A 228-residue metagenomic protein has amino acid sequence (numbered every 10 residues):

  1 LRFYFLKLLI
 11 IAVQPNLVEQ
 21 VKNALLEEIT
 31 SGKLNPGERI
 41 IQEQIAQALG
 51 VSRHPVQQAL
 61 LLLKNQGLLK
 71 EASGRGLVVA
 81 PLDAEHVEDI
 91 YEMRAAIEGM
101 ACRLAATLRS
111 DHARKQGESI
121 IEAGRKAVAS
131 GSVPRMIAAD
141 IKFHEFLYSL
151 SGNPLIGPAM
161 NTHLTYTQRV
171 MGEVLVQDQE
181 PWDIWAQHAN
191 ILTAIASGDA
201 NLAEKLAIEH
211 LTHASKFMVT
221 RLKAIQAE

Functional and structural regions predicted by a protein language model:
L1-T107, H112, V219-E228: Short linear motifs at protein or domain termini
N16, R114-K115, Q179-W182: Short helix-capping and inter-helix turn/linker motifs at the boundaries of alpha-helical repeat units
A46, A80, G157, V176 (+1 more regions): Nucleotide phosphate-binding site architecture
A48, Q179-E228: C-terminal regulatory/effector modules of DNA-binding transcriptional regulators
K64-K70, H163-T165, Q179-W182: Mobile beta-alpha loop/short-helix "lid" or hinge segments that flank ligand
G74, I97, S119, D183-A186: Alpha-helix N-cap/N′ positions at the starts of helices
D83-A84, V170-V174: Short alpha-helical transmembrane interface motifs in multi-pass membrane proteins
I90, T107, D111-G172, A186-A194 (+1 more regions): Conserved amphipathic alpha-helical segments that form helical-bundle/coiled-coil interaction surfaces
